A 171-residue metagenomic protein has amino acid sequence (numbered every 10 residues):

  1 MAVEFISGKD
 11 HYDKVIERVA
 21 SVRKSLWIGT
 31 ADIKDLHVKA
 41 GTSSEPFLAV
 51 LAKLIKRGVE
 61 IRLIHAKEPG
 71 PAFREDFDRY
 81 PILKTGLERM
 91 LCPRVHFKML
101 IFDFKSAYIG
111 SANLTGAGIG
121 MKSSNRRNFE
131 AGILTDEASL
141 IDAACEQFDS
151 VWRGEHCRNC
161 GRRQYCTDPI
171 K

Functional and structural regions predicted by a protein language model:
M1-L63: PLD-like (HKD) phosphodiesterase/transphosphatidyltransferase domain
K9-Y12, P93-V95, S111: Short beta->alpha connector loops
D32, H65-G70, V95, A138-S139: Short beta-alpha junction loops
D35-H37, G70-F73: Short, solvent-exposed loop/turn segments at secondary-structure junctions
F77-P93: Structural recognition of alpha->loop->beta junctions
M90-R94, L100, R126: Short solvent-exposed loop/turn micro-motifs enriched in small/polar/acidic residues
K98-I101, A131-I133: Short beta-strand scaffold segments in enzyme catalytic cores
S106-K171: Signature of lipid phosphatidyltransferase scaffolds
